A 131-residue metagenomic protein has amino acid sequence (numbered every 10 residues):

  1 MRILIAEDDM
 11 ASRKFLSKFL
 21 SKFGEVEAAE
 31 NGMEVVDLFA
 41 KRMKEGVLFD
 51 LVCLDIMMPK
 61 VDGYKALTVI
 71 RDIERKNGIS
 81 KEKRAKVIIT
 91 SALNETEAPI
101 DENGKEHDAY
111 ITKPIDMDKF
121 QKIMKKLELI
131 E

Functional and structural regions predicted by a protein language model:
E7: Conserved acidic carboxylate
K14-S21: Charged docking surfaces used in two-component/phosphorelay signaling
S21, A28-K41, G63-A66: Helix N-cap/capping motif at the beta->alpha junctions
M43-C53: Active-site beta3 strand of CheY-like receiver
M58: Receiver (REC) domain active-site loop signature in two-component systems and cognate sites in sensor histidine kinases
K65, N77, E82-K83, L93-T112 (+1 more regions): Alpha4 helix (beta4-alpha4-beta5 surface) of REC/receiver domains from two-component response regulators
